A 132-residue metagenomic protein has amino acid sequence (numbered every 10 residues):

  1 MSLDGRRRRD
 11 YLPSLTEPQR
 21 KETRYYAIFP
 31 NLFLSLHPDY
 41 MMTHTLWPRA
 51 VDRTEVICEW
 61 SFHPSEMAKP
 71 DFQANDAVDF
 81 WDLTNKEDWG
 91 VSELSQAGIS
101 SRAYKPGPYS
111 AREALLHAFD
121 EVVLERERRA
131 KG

Functional and structural regions predicted by a protein language model:
M1-G132: C-terminal catalytic domain of Rieske-type non-heme iron oxygenases
